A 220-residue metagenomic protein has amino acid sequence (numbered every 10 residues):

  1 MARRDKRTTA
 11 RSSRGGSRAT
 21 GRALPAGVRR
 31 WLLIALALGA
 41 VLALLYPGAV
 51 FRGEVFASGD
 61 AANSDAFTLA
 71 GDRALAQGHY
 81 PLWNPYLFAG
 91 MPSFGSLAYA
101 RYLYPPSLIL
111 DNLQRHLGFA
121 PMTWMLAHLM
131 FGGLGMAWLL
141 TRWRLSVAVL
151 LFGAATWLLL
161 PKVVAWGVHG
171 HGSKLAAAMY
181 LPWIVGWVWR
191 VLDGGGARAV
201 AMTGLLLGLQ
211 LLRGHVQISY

Functional and structural regions predicted by a protein language model:
M1-Y46: Start-transfer (signal-anchor) and selected internal transmembrane alpha helices of multi-pass inner/ER membrane
A19-L24, V28-R29, F56-N63, A74-L75 (+1 more regions): Transmembrane signal-anchor hairpin modules in multi-pass inner-membrane enzymes, especially those that act on
A23-V28, L36, F67-L69, G133-W138: Short alpha-helical segments and helix-capping/turn motifs at coil-helix boundaries
A26-G27, A98, H171, Q210: Short alpha-helical segments used as structural interaction elements across diverse proteins
V28-W31, Q114-W124, W143, I184: Membrane-interface helix-boundary signature
V41, F131-W143, V147-Y220: Membrane-embedded helix bundles of polyisoprenyl
V41-M136, A155-M179: Membrane-interface coil-to-helix junctions
